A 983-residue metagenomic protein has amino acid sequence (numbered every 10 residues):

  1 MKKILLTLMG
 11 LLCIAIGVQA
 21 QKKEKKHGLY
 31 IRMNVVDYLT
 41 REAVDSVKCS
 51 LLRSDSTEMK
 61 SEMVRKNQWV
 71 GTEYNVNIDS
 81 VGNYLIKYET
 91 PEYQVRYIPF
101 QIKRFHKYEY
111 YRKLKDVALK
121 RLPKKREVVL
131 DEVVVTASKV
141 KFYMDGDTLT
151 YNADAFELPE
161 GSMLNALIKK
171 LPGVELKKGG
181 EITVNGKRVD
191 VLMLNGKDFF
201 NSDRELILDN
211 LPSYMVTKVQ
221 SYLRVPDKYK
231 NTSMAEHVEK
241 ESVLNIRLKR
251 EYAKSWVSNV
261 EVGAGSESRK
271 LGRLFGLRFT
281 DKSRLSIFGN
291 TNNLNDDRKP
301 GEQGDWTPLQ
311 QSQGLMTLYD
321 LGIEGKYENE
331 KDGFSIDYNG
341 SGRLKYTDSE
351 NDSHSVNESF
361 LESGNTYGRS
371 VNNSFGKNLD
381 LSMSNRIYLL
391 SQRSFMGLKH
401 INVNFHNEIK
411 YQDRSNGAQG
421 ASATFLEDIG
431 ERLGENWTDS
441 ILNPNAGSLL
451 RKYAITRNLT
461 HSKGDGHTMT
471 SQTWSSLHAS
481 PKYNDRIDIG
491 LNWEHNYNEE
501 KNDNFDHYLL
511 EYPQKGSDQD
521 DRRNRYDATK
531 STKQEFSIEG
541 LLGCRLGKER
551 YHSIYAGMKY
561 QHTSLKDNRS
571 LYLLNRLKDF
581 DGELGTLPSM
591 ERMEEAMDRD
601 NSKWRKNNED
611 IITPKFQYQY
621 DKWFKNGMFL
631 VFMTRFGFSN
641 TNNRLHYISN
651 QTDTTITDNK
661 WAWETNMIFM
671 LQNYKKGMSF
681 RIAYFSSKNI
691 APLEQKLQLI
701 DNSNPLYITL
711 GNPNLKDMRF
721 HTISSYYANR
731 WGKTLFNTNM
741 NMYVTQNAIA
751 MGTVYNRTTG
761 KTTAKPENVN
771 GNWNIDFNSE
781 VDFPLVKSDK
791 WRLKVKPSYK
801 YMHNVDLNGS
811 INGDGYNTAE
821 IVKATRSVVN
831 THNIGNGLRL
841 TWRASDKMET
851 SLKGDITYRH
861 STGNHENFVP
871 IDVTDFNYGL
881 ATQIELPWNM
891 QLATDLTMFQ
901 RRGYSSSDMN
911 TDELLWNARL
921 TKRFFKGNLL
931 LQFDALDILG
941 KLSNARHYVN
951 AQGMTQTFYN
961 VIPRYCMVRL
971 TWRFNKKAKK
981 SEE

Functional and structural regions predicted by a protein language model:
R32-D45, K139: Structural motif
L39-S54, M59-S61, M144: Short, ordered, surface-exposed loop/turn motifs in non-cytosolic proteins
T57-M59, G82-F105: A short, solvent-exposed loop/turn motif at the edges and junctions of modular extracellular/periplasmic domains
Q68-N83, P159: Short Pro-Gly-centered beta-turn/loop motif in secreted/extracellular proteins
E89-P91, Y111-D154, K177-G179, N185-V189 (+2 more regions): Short, acidic, small-residue-rich periplasmic hinge/interaction motif at the N-terminus of Gram-negative outer-membrane
T148-L171, G179, V184, L194-F199 (+1 more regions): Short, polar/charged loop or turn motifs at beta-strand boundaries
E181-K228, V243-R250: Periplasmic plug
S202-E205, V225-S268, K282-E983: Primarily recognizes Gram-negative and organellar outer-membrane beta-barrels
